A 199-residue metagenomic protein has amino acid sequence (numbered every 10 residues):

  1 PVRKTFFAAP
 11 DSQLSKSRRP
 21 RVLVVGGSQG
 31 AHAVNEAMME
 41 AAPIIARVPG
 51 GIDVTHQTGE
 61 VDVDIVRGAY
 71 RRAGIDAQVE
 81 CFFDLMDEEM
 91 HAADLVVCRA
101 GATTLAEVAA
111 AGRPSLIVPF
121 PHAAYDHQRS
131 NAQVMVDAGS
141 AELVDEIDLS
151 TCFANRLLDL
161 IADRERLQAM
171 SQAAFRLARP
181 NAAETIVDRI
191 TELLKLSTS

Functional and structural regions predicted by a protein language model:
P1-F7: Donor nucleotide-sugar binding/catalytic pocket of nucleotide-sugar-dependent glycosyltransferases
A9-V96, Q128-A132, V144-F153: Donor-nucleotide binding loops and adjacent catalytic segments primarily of GT-B fold Leloir glycosyltransferases
D87, L105-R113, Q133: Short alpha-helical segment that forms part of, or immediately flanks, the ligand-binding pocket in carbohydrate-active
H91-L105, R113-P114: Acidic donor-binding loop of glycosyltransferase active sites
G112, R129-A141, N155: Acidic, glycine-centered active-site loop in nucleotide-sugar glycosyltransferases
G139, L143-D145, L149-E165: C-terminal "capping" alpha-helix adjacent to the active site of nucleotide-linked donor transferases in cell-envelope
R166-P180: A short, well-ordered alpha-helix in the C-terminal region of glycosyltransferases
R179-S199: C-terminal alpha-helical cap of glycosyltransferases
